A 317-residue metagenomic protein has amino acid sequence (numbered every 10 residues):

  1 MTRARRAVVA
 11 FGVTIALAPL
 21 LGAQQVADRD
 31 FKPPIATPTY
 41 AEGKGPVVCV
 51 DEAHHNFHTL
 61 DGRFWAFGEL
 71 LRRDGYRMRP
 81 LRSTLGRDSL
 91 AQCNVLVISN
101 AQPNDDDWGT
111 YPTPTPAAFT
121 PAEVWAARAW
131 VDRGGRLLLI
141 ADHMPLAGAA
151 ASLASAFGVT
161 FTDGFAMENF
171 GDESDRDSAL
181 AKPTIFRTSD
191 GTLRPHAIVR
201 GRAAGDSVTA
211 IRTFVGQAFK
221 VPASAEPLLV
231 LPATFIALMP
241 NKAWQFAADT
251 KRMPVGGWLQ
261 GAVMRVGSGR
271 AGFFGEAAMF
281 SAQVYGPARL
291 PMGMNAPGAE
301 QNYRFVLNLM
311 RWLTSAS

Functional and structural regions predicted by a protein language model:
M1-F11: Bacterial N-terminal signal peptides that target proteins for export
V9-P19: Bacterial N-terminal signal peptides
G22-S317: Short, surface-exposed patches at the edges or C-terminal ends of soluble domains, predominantly
